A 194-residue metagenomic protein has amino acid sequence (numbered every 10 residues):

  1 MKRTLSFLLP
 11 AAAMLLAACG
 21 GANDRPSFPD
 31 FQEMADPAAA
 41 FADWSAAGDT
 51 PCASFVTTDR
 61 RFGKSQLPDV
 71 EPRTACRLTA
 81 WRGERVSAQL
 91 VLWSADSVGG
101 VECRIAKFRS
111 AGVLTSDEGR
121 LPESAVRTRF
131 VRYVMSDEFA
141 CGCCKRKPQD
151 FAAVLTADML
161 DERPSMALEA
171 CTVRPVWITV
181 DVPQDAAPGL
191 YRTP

Functional and structural regions predicted by a protein language model:
M1-T4: Positively charged n-region of N-terminal signal peptides that target proteins for export
S6-A17: Bacterial N-terminal signal peptides
C19-P194: Mature N-terminal, pre-catalytic/accessory segment of carbohydrate-active enzymes
